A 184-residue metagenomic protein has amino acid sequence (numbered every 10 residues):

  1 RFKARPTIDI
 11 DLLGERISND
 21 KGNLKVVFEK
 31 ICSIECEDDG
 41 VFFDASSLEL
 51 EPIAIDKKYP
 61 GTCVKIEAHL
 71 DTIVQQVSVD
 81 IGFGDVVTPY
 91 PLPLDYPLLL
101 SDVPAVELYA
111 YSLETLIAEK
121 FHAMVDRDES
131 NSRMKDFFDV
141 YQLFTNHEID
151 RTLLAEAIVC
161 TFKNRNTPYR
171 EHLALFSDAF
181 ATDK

Functional and structural regions predicted by a protein language model:
F2-K184: Compositionally biased terminal segments of proteins
